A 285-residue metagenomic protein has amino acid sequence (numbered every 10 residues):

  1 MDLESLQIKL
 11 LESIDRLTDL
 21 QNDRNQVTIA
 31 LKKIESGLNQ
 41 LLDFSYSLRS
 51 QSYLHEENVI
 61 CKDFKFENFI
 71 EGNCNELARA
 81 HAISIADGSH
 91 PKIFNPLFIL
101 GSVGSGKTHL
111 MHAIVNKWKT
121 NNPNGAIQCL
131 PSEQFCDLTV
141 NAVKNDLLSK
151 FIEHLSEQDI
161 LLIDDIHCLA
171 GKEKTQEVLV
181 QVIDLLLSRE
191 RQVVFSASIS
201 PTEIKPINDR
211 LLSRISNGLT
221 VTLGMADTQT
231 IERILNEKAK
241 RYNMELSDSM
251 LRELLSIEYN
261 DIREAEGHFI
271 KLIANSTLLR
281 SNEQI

Functional and structural regions predicted by a protein language model:
I60-P96: Pre-Walker A (pre-P-loop) alpha-helix and adjacent loop at the N terminus of AAA/AAA+ ATPase modules, a conserved
H90-M111: Walker A/P-loop nucleotide-binding motif
G125-Q158: Short glycine-rich substrate-engagement loop in P-loop NTPases that contacts/grips substrate
C129-L130, L162, Q192-S198: Structural recognition of the conserved hydrophobic beta-strand(s) that form the central parallel beta-sheet of P-loop
V140, K144, P201-S216: Short regulatory helix/loop adjacent to the ATP-binding pocket of P-loop NTPases
G171, Q176-F195, D209-S213: Conserved catalytic/switch belt of AAA+ P-loop NTPases
G218-T230: Conserved AAA+ ATPase "SRH/arginine-finger" region at the nucleotide-binding site
N236-K240, R252-S256, R263-L278: C-terminal helical "lid" of AAA+/P-loop NTPase domains
